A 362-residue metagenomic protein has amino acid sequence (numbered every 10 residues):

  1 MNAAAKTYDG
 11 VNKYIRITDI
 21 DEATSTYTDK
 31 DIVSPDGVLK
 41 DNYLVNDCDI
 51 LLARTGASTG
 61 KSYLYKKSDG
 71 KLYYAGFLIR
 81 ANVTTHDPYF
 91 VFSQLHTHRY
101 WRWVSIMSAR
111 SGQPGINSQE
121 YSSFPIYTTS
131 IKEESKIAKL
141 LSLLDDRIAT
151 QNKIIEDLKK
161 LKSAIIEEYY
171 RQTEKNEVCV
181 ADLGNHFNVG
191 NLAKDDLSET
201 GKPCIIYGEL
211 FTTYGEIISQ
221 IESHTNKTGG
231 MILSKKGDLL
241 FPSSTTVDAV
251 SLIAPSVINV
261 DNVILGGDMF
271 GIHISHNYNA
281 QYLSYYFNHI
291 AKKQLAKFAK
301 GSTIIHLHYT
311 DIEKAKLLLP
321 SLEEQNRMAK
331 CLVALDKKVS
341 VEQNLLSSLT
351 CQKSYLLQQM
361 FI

Functional and structural regions predicted by a protein language model:
M1, S123, Y127-I131, E168-N191 (+1 more regions): Non-catalytic DNA-recognition/assembly elements of restriction-modification systems
M1-A4, T18-D49, Y65, A181-K194 (+1 more regions): Sequence-specific dsDNA recognition surfaces
N2, I20-I32, I50-Y74, P88-S93 (+5 more regions): Short, ligand-facing micro-motifs at secondary-structure edges
G56, L140-S142, D146, T245 (+1 more regions): Short, surface-exposed secondary-structure boundary micro-motifs
L72-F77, A109-K132, N262-D268, K300-E323: A short glycine-rich beta-alpha junction/loop motif
E133-K136, N326-R327: Short, solvent-exposed linear patches
L143-D146, T150-V180, N344-I362: Short amphipathic coiled-coil heptad-repeat segments
